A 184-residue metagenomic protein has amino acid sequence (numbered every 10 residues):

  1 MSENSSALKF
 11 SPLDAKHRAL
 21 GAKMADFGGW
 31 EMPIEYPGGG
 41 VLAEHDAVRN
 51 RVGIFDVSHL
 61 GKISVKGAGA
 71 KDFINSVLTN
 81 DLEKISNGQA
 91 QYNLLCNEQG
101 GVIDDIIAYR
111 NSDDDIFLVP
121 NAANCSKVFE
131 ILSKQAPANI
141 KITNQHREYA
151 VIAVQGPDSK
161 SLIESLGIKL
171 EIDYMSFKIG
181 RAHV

Functional and structural regions predicted by a protein language model:
M1-R181: Basic, glycine/lysine-rich polyanion-binding surfaces/domains
